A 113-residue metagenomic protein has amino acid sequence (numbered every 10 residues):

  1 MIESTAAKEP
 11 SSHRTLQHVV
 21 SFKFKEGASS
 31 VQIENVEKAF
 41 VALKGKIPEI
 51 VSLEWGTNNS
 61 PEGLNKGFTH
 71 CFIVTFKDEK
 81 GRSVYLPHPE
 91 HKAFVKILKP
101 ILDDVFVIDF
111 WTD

Functional and structural regions predicted by a protein language model:
M1-T69, K77-V84, F110-D113: Short S/T/G/P-rich N-terminal loop/turn motif that feeds into the first structured element of a domain
V41-K44, K92-V95, L102: A common structural junction motif
E79-K99: C-terminal structural segments of small proteins and small subunits
I97-D113: Charge-dense polyanion-binding interfaces
